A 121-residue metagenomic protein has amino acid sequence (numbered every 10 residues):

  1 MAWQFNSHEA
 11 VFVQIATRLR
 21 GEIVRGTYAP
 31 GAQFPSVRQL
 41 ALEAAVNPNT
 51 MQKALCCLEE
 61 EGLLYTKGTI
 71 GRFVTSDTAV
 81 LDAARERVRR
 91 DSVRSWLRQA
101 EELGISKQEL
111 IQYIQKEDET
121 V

Functional and structural regions predicted by a protein language model:
M1-Q33, Q39, R87-V121: Extreme N-terminal segment that seeds HTH/winged-HTH DNA-binding domains in transcriptional regulators
V24, A29, E60, T66-T69: Short glycine/serine/threonine-biased micro-segments
Q33-Y65: N-terminal helix-turn-helix
F34, T66-V74, T78: Short, Lys/Arg-rich nucleic-acid/phosphate-binding segment
L42, D77-T78, E119-T120: Short Asp/Glu-rich motifs
T66, R85-V88: Short amphipathic alpha-helical interaction segments
A79-A84: Terminal helix-turn-helix DNA-binding modules in bacterial transcription factors
